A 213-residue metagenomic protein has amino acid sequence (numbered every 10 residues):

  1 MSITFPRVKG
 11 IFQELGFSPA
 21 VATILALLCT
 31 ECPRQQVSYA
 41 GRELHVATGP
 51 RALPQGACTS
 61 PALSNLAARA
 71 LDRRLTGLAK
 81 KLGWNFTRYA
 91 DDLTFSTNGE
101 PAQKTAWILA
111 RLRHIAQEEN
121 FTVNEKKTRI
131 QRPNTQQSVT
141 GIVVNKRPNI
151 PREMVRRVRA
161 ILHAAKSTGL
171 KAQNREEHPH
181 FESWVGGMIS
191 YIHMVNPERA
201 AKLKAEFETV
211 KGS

Functional and structural regions predicted by a protein language model:
M1-A90, T94-I115, E119-R132, L170-S213: Conserved polymerase palm-domain catalytic core
I115-L170, I189: A conserved non-catalytic segment of reverse transcriptases and RNA-directed RNA polymerases corresponding to the late
